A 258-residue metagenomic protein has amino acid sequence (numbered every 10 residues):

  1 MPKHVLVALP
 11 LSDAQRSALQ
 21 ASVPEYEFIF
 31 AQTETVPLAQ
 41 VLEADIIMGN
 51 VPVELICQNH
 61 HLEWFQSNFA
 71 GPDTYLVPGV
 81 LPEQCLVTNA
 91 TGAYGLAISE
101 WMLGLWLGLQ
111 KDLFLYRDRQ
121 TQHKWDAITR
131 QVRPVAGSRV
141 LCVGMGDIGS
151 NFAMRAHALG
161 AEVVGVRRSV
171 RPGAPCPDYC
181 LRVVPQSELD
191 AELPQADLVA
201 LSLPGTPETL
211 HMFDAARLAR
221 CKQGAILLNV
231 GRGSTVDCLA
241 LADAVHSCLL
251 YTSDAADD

Functional and structural regions predicted by a protein language model:
M1-L86, D214: An N-terminal-biased, well-structured beta-alpha scaffold segment characteristic of Rossmann-like dinucleotide-binding
Y26-T33, D45-N50, R119-I128, D178-Q186 (+2 more regions): Short gly/ser/thr-rich secondary-structure transition/capping motifs
N59-E63, P82-C85, A161, Q223-A225 (+1 more regions): A short helix->loop->beta-strand "cap" motif at the edges of active sites that frequently abuts
F65, Y251-D258: Single conserved hydrophobic/aromatic residue that forms the stacking wall/gate of nucleotide- or nucleobase-binding
E83-R139: Phosphate-binding beta-alpha-beta segment of Rossmann-like dinucleotide-binding domains, i.e., the NAD(P)
T91, A136-H157: Glycine-rich adenosine-cofactor-binding loop
V164: Conserved beta-strand positions in the Rossmann-like core of class I SAM-dependent methyltransferases
V170-S253: Rossmann-like adenosine-cofactor binding region
